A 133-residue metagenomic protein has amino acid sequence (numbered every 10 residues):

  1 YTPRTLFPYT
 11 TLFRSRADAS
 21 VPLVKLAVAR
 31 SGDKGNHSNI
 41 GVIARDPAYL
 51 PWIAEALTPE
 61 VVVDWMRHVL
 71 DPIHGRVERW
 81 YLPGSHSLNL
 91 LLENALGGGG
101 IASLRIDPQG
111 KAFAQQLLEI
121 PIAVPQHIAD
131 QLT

Functional and structural regions predicted by a protein language model:
Y1-T11: Single conserved hydrophobic/aromatic residue that forms the stacking wall/gate of nucleotide- or nucleobase-binding
F13-T133: Metallocofactor- and cofactor-centric catalytic cores in central/energy metabolism, strongly enriched
